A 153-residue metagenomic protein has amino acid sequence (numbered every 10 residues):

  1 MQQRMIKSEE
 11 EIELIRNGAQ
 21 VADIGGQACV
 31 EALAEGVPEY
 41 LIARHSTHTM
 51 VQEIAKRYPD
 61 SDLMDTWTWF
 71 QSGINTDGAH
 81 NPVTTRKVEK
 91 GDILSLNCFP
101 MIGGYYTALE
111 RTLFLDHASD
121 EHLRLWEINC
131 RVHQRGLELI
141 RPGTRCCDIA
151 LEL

Functional and structural regions predicted by a protein language model:
M1-L153: Active-site neighborhoods and metal-handling regions in enzymes and metal-associated proteins
